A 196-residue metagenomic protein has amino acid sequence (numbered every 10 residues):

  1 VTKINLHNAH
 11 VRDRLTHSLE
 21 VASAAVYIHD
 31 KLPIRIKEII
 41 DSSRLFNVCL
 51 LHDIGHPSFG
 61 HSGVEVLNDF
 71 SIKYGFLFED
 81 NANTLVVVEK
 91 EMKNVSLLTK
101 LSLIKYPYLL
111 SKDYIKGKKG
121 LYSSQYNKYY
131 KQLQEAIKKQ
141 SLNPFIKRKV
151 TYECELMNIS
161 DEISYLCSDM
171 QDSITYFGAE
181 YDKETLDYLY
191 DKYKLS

Functional and structural regions predicted by a protein language model:
V1, N8, L15, L19-I39 (+2 more regions): Sequence-structural signature of the catalytic-core scaffold of metal-dependent phosphohydrolases that act on
